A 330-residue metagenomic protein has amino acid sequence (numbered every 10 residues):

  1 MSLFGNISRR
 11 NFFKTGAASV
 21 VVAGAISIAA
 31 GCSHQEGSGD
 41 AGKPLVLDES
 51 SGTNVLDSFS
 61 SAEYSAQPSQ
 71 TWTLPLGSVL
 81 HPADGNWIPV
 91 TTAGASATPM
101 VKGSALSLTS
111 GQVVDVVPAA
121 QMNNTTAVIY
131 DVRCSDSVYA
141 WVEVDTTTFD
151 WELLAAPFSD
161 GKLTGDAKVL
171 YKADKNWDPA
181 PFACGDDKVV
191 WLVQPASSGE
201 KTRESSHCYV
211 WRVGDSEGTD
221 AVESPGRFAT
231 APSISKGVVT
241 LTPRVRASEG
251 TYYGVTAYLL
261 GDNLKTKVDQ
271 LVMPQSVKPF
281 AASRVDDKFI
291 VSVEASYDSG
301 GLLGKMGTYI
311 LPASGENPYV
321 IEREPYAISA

Functional and structural regions predicted by a protein language model:
S2-A23, S27: N-terminal secretory signal peptides and thylakoid transit peptides that target proteins across membranes
S33-Q35: Bacterial signal peptide processing site
P44-L74, A95-A119, E152-L170, E200-E223 (+2 more regions): Surface-exposed loop/turn elements that mediate protein-protein interactions on large endomembrane-trafficking
T73-A83, N123-R133, D174-A183, P225-K236 (+2 more regions): Repeated scaffold domains used in trafficking and secretory/extracellular systems, primarily beta-propellers
L80, D84-W151: Post-signal peptide N-terminal segment of secreted/secretory-pathway proteins
A83-S96, S137-V144, D187-G199, K236-S248 (+2 more regions): Short beta-strand elements that form the blades of beta-propeller/WD-repeat-like and other beta-sheet-rich scaffold
A127-E200: A generic tandem-repeat structural signature
D178-G237: Extracytoplasmic/periplasmic C-terminal soluble domains
